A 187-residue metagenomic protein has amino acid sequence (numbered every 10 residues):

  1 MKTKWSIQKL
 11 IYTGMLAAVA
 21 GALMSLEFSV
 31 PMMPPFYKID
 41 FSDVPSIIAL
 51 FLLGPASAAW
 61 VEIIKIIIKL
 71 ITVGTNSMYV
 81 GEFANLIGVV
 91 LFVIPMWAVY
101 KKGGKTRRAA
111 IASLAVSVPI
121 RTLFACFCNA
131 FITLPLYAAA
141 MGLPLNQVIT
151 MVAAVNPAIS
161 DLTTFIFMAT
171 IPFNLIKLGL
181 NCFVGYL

Functional and structural regions predicted by a protein language model:
M1-L187: Loop-helix junctions at membrane interfaces
